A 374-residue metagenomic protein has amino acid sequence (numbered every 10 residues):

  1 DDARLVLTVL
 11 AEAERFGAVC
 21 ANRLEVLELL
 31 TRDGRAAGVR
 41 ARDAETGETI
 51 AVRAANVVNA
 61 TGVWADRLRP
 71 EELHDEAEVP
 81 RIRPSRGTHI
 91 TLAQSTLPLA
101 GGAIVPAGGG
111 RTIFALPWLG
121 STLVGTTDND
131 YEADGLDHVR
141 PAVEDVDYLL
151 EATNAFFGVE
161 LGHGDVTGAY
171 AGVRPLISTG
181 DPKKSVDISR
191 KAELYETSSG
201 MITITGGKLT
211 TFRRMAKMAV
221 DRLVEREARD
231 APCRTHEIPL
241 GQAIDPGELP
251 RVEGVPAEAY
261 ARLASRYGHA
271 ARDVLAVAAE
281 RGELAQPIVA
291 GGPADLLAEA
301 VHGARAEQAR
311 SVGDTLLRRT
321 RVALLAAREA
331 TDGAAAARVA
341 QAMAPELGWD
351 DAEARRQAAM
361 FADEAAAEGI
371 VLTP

Functional and structural regions predicted by a protein language model:
D1-A3, R15-F16, V63-A65, D75-E78 (+4 more regions): C-terminal accessory subdomains/tails of enzymes that are appended
V9: Aromatic/hydrophobic pocket-lining residues that form π-stacking "cages" and hydrophobic walls in ligand
E12, L24-V26, N154-A155: Flavin (primarily FAD) cofactor-binding/catalytic cores of flavoenzymes
N22-G38: A conserved short coil-to-beta-strand element within the FAD-binding core of flavoproteins
V26-L29, F114-A115, L194: A structural signal for short hydrophobic beta-strand segments in well-ordered beta-sheet cores
R40-D43: Short beta-strand segments that buttress and anchor functional surface loops
E45-N56, A60: Core beta-strand elements of the Rossmann-like FAD/NAD(P) dinucleotide-binding domain in flavoenzyme oxidoreductases
L68-T88: Glycine-rich beta-alpha-beta "Rossmann" dinucleotide-binding loop(s) and their flanking helix/strand
